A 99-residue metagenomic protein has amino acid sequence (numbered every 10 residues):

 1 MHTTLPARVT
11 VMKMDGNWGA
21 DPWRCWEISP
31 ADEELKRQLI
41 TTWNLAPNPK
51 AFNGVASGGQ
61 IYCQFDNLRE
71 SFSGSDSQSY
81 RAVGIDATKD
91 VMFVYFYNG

Functional and structural regions predicted by a protein language model:
M1-Q38: N-terminal export/targeting and maturation segments
L39-G99: Functional cores of ribonucleases/endoribonucleases
